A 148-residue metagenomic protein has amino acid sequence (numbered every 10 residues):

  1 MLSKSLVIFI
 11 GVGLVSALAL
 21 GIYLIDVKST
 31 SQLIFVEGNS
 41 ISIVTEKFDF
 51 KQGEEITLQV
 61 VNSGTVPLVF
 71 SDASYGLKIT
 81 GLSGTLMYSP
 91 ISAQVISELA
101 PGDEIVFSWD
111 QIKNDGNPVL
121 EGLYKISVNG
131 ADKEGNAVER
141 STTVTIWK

Functional and structural regions predicted by a protein language model:
M1-S3: Gram-positive cell-envelope targeting signals
S5-I91, E98-P101, A131-K148: Primarily secretory-pathway and cell-envelope proteins
S89-G116: Intrinsically disordered, low-complexity Pro/Gly/Ser/Thr-rich segments with frequent PxxP/GP/PP motifs and embedded
E104, P118-N129: A short tyrosine-centered beta-strand micro-motif
D115-V119, G135: Exposed beta-sheet edge/beta-hairpin loop segments within beta-rich domains
